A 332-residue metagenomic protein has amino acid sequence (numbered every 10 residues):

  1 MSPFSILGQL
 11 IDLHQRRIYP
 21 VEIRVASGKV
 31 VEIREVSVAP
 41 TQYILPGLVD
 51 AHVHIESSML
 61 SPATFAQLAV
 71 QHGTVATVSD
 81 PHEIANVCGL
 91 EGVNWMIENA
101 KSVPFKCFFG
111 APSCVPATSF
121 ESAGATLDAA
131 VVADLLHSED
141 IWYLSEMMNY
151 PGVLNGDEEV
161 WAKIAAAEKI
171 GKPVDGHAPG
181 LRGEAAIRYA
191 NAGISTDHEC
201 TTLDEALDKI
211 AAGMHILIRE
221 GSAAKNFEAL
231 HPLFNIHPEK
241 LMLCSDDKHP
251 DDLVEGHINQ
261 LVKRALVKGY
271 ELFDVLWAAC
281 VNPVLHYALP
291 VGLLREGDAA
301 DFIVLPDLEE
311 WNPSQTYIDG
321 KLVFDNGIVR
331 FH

Functional and structural regions predicted by a protein language model:
M1-S27, R34, V70-H72, E255-G269 (+1 more regions): Active-site microenvironment of metallo-dependent hydrolases
S2-I6, S27, E32-S79: Replace "His-x-His-based motif
Q9, G28, T41, H52 (+8 more regions): Divalent metal-coordination and catalytic microenvironments
G47-V49, F109, L243: Residue-level marker for buried hydrophobic side chains located in beta-strands that build the well-ordered beta-sheet
V49-S61, P116-A129, A192-S195: Active-site mouth loops of central-metabolism enzymes
V53, P81, P179, G221 (+1 more regions): Active-site metal-binding loops of divalent metal-dependent hydrolases
A66-P173: Divalent-metal coordination cores built from histidine and acidic residues
T126-E146, G152-I218, S222-L243, L253-K268 (+2 more regions): Histidine/acidic residue-rich metal-binding segments in metalloenzymes
